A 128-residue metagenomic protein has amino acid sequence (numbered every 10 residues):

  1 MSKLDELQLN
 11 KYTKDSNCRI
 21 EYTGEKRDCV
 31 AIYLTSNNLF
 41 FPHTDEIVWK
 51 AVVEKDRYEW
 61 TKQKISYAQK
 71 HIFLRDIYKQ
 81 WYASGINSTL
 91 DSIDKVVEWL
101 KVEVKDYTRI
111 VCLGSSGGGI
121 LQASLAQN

Functional and structural regions predicted by a protein language model:
K3-A68, Q80: Short, surface-exposed "cap/lid" segments of acyl-processing enzymes
V30-I32, K70-R75, V111: Hydrophobic/aromatic beta-strand patches that form the interior of the parallel beta-sheet core in alpha/beta enzyme
W60-K62, W99-L100, L121-S124: Catalytic micro-motifs at enzyme active sites that drive phosphoryl/nucleotidyl and oxygen chemistry
S66-S88: Cap/lid segment of the alpha/beta-hydrolase catalytic domain
A83-V104: Alpha/beta-hydrolase active-site loop
E98-V102, V111, N128: Catalytic phosphate/metal-binding cores of nucleic-acid and nucleotide-processing enzymes, i.e., regions that mediate
K105-S115: Alpha/beta-hydrolase fold nucleophile elbow
G114-A126: Glycine-rich nucleophile elbow surrounding the catalytic serine of serine-hydrolase chemistry
